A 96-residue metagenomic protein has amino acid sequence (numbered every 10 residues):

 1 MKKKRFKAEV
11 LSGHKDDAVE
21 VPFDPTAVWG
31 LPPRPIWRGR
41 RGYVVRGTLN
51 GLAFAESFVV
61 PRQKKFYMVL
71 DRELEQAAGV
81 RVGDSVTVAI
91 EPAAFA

Functional and structural regions predicted by a protein language model:
M1-K64, V82-A96: Long, compositionally biased stretches
P33, D71-Q76: Short alpha-helix capping/helix-loop boundary micro-motifs
M68: Beta-strand/loop nucleic-acid-binding surfaces
